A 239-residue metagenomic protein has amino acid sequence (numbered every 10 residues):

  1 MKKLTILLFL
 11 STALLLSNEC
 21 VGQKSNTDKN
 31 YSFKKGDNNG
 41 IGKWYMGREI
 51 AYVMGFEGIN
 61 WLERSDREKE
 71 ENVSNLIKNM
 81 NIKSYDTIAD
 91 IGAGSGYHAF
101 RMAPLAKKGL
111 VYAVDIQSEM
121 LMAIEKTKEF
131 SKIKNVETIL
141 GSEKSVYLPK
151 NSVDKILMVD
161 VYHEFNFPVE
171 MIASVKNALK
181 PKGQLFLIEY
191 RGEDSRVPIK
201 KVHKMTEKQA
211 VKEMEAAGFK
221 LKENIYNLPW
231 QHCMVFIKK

Functional and structural regions predicted by a protein language model:
K24-N81: Class I SAM-dependent transferase core
Y85-G94: Conserved class I S-adenosyl-L-methionine
S95-K107: Conserved SAM-binding loop of SAM-dependent methyltransferases across substrates and taxa, primarily the Class I
Q117-E119: Conserved SAM/SAH-binding beta-strand->alpha-helix loop
S131-E143: Conserved SAM-binding strand-loop segment of SAM-dependent methyltransferases
V146-K155: A short acidic, Gly/Pro-enriched loop at the edge of an enzyme's catalytic core that lines a small-molecule cofactor
V169-Q184: A short glycine-rich, Lys/Arg-flanked "PGG" loop and its adjoining helix->strand segment in the class I
K222-E223, N227-K239: Core SAM-dependent methyltransferase catalytic element
